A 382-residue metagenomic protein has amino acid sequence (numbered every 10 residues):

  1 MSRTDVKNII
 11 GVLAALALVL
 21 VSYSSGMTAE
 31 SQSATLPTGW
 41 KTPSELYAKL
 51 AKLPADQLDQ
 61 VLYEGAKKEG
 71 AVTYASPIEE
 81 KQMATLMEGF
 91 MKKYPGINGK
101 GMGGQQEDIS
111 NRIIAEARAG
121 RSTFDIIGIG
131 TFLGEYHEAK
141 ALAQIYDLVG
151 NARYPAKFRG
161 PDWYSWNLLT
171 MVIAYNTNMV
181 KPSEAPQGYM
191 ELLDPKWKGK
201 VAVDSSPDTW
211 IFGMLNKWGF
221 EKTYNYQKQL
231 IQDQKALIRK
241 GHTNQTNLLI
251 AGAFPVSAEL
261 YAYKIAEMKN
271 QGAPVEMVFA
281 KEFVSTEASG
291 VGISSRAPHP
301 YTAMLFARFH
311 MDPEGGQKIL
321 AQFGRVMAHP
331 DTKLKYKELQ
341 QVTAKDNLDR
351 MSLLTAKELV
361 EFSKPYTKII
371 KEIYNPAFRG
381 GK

Functional and structural regions predicted by a protein language model:
S2-L13: Bacterial N-terminal signal peptides that target proteins for export
V12-S22: Bacterial N-terminal signal peptides
E30-A48, A55, L348-K382: Conserved C-terminal helix/tail region of periplasmic/extracytoplasmic solute-binding proteins
S33-K41, D56-K67, T73, P77-N98 (+1 more regions): Short, polar/charged alpha-helical segment
T73-E88, G99-A117, R121-A253: Extracytoplasmic ligand-binding site segments that recognize negatively charged/polar headgroups
L133-E138, P255-P274: A ligand-binding cleft/hinge motif common to bilobed small-molecule-binding domains
P155-A156, L168-L169, Q227-Q232, A236-R239 (+3 more regions): Periplasmic-binding protein-like
S285, S289, S294-K357: Mature extracytoplasmic/periplasmic domains
